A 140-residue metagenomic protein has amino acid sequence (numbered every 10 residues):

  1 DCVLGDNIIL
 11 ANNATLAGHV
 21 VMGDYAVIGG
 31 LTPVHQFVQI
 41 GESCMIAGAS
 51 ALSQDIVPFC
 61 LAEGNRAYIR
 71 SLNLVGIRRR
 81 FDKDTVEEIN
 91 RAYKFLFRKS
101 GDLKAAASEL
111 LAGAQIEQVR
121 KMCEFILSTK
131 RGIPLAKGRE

Functional and structural regions predicted by a protein language model:
G5-D6, A11-G18, G23-D24, I28-Q36 (+4 more regions): Left-handed beta-helix
N65-E140: Terminal amphipathic alpha-helical/low-complexity segments used for targeting or macromolecular assembly
